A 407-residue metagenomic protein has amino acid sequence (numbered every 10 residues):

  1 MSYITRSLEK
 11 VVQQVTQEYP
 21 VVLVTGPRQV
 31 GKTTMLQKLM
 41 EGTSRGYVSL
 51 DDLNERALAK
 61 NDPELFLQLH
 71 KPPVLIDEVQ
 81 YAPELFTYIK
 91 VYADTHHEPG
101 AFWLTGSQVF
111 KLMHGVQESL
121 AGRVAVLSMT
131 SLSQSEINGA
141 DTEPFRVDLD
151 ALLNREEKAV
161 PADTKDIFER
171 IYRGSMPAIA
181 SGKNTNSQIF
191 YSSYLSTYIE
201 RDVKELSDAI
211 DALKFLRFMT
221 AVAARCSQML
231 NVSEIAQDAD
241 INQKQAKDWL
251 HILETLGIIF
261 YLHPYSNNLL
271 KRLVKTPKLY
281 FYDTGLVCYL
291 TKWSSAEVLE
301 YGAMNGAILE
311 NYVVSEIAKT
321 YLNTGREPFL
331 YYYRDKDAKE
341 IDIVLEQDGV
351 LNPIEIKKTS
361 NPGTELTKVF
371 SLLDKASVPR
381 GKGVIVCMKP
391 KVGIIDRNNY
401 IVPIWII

Functional and structural regions predicted by a protein language model:
M1-P27, T33-G46, L50, H70 (+3 more regions): A cross-kingdom feature that marks ATP-driven nucleic-acid transaction machinery
R45-P73: Short glycine-rich substrate-engagement loop in P-loop NTPases that contacts/grips substrate
N54-R56, Y81-P83, K111-L112, I179 (+1 more regions): Catalytic P-loop NTPase motifs of RecA-like helicase/translocase cores
H70-L85: Conserved P-loop NTPase "ATPase switch" module shared by AAA+ and STAND
F86-F110, Q117-S119: Conserved catalytic/switch belt of AAA+ P-loop NTPases
T105-V109, G115, T130-L132, C387-K389: A short beta-strand-to-loop transition that corresponds to the Sensor-1 phosphate-sensing loop of AAA+ P-loop ATPases
F110-V126, N138-E143: Short regulatory helix/loop adjacent to the ATP-binding pocket of P-loop NTPases
Q134-S135, G139-A318, L322, P328: Interdomain hinge/linker elements that couple catalytic modules in large macromolecular machines
